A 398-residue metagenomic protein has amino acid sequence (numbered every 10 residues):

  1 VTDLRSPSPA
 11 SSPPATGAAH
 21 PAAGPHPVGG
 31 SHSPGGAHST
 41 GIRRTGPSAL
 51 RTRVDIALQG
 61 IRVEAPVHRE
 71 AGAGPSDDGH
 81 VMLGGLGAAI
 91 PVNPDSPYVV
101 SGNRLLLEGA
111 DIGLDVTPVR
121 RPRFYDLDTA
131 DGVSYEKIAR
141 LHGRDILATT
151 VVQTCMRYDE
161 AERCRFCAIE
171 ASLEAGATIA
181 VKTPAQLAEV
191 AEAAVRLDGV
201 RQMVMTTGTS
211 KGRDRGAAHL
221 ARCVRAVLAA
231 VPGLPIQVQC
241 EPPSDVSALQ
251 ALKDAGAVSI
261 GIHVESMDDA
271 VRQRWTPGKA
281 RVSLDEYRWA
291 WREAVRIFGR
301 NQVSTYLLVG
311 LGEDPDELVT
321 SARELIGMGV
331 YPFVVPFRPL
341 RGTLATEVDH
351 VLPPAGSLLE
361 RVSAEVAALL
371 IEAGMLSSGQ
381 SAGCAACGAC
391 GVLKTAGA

Functional and structural regions predicted by a protein language model:
V1-L107, I297, D316-A398: Auxiliary Fe-S-binding modules of radical SAM enzymes
P13, L86-A180, L197, S381-C390 (+1 more regions): N-terminal [4Fe-4S]-dependent radical SAM core
I146, A168-L187, A194-A248, L252 (+3 more regions): Core AdoMet radical
V151-C155, T209-K211, C240-S244, S266-D268 (+3 more regions): Active-site-proximal loop/turn and secondary-structure-junction residues that shape catalytic pockets, frequently
V190, H219-V227, A248, S283-A294 (+3 more regions): A general structural detector for well-ordered alpha-helical segments in enzyme core domains, enriched
L228-G233, I297-R300, A373-M375: Short helix-capping segments at alpha-helix termini
P235-P243, W291-D316, V335-P339: Conserved strand-turn element in the central/C-terminal portion of the radical SAM core barrel that lines
D245-D254, L311-G327: Catalytic cores of alpha/beta
